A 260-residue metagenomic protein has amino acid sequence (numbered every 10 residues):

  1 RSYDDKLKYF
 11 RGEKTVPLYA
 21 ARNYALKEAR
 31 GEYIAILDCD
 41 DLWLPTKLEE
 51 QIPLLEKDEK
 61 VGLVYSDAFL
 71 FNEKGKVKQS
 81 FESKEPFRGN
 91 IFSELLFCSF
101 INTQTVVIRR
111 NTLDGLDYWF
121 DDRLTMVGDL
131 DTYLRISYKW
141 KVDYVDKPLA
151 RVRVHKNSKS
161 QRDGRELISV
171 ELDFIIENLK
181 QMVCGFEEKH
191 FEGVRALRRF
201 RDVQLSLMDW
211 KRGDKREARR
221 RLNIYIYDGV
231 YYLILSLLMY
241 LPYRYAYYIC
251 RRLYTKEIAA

Functional and structural regions predicted by a protein language model:
R1-R11: Acidic donor-binding segment of Leloir-type glycosyltransferases
G12-A29, E50: Glycine-rich, basic loop-to-helix element that forms the pyrophosphate-binding segment of sugar-nucleotide handling
L18-Y19, K27, S66, K84-E171: Conserved nucleotide-sugar donor-binding catalytic segment
I34: Short aromatic/hydrophobic "clamp" motif used to bind/position activated sugar donors
D38-L42, D67: The conserved acidic donor/metal-binding loop of glycosyltransferases
T46-K78: Conserved donor NDP-sugar-binding/catalytic core segment of glycosyltransferases
G89-E94, L149-K156, Q161-E188, K211-Y227: Catalytic core of nucleotide-sugar-dependent glycosyltransferases
S206-A260: Membrane-interface aromatic/basic loop that binds lipid-linked glycans or pyrophosphate carriers, typified by
